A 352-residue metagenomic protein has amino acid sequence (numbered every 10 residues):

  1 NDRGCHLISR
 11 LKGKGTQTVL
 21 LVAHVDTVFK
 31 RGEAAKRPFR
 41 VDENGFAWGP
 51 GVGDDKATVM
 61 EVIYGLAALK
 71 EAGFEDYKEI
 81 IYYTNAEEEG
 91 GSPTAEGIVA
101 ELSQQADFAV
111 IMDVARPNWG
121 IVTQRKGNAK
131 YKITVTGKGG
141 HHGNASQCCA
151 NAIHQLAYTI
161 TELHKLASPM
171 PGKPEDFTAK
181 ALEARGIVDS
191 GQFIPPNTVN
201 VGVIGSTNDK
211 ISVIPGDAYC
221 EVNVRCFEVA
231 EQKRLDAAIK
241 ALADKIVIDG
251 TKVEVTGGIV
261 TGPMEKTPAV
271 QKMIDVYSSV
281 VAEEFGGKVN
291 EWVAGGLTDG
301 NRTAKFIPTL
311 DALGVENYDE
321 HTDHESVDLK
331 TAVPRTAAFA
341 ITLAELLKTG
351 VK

Functional and structural regions predicted by a protein language model:
N1-V52, A68-D76: Acidic/His- and Gly-rich active-site-bordering loop/insert found across diverse amide/peptide-bond hydrolases
K14, D26-V28, E87-E89, K138 (+2 more regions): Short coil/turn motifs at secondary-structure junctions
T18-L20, A47, D107-I111, K130-K132: Short glycine-aspartate micro-motif
L20, I81-Y83, E254: A structural signal for isolated positions on well-ordered beta-strands in alpha/beta enzyme cores
A23-V25, V52, N85-E87, M112-A115 (+2 more regions): Fold-independent oxyanion-binding glycine-rich loops and adjacent beta-strand/coil segments at enzyme active sites
A47-M60, E89, A150-I153, S326-V333: Short, conserved micro-motifs enriched in small and acidic residues
D55-N128, A179-Q192, L347, V351: Acidic/histidine-rich catalytic neighborhood of metal-dependent amide-processing enzymes
V114-A115, T123, A129-K352: Metal-dependent amide/peptide-bond hydrolase catalytic core, centered on the "pita-bread" metallohydrolase fold
